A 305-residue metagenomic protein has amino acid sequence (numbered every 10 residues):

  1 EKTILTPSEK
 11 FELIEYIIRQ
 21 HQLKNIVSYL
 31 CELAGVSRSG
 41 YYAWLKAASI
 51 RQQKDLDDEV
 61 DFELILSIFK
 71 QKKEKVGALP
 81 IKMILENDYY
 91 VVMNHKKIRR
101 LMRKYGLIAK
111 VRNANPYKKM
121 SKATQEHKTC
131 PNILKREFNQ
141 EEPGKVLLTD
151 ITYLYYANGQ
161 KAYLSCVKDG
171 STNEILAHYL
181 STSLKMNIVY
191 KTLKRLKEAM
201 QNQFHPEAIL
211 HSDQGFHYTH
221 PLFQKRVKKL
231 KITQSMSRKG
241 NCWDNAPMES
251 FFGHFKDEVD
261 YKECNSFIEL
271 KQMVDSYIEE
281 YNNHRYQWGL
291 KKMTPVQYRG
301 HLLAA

Functional and structural regions predicted by a protein language model:
E1-A34: Helical coiled-coil/dimerization "stalks" and their immediately adjacent regulatory linkers at helix->disorder
T3-S8, C31, G40-E142, V296-L302: Basic, flexible linker segments flanking DNA-binding modules in nucleic acid-interacting mobile-element proteins
L30-C31, Y41, I65, I81 (+15 more regions): Mobile genetic element proteins and their domesticated derivatives, centered on retroelements and DNA transposons
Y90, F138-Q140, Q214, N241-W243 (+1 more regions): Conserved, non-catalytic sequence blocks in retroelement Pol enzymes and Pol-derived host proteins
V111-N115, I209-Q214, K228-A246, E263-N265: RNase H-like polynucleotidyl transferase catalytic core
R136-L176, T182-L184: An active-site-proximal beta-strand-loop segment
Q160, Y179-Q203: Active-site beta-loop-alpha junctions of metal-dependent nucleic acid enzymes, especially the RNase H-like/DDE
P221, K228-I232, K256-A305: C-terminal domain-tail junction helix/linker
